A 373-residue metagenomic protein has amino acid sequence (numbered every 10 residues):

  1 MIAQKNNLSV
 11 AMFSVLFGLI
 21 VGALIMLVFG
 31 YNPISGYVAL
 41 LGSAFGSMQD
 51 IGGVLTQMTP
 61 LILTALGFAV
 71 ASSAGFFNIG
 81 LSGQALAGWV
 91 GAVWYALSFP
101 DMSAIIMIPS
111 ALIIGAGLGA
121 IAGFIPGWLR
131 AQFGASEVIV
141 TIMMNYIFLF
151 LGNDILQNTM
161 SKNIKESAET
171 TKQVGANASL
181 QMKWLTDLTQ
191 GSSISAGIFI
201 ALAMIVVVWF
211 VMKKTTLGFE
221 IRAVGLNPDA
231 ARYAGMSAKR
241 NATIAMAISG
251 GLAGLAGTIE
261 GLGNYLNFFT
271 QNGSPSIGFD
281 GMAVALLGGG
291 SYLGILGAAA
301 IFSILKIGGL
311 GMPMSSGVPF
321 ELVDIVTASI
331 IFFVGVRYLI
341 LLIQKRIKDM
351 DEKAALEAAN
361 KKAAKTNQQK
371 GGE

Functional and structural regions predicted by a protein language model:
M1-F17, A23-L27, L226, Y233 (+2 more regions): Cytosolic-side transmembrane-helix boundaries in multi-pass membrane proteins
A23-A44, S161-K172: Interfacial/capping segments of alpha-helical transmembrane domains
I25-F29, A39, A44-F99, L112 (+4 more regions): Single transmembrane alpha-helix segments in multi-pass membrane proteins
Y31-S35, S72-G91, A131-V140, E220 (+4 more regions): Short, non-helical or kinked segments that cap or interrupt transmembrane helices
M58-A69, V90, G117-I121, M143-Y146 (+6 more regions): Hydrophobic alpha-helical segments embedded in the membrane of multi-pass proteins
T141-M212, L322: Transmembrane helix-bundle core of multi-pass membrane transporters and related energy-transducing complexes
L188-N267, Y292-L293: Helix-loop-helix "hairpin" substructures at the membrane interface of multi-pass membrane proteins
A247-A253, G257-A328: Transmembrane alpha-helical segments in multi-pass inner-membrane proteins
